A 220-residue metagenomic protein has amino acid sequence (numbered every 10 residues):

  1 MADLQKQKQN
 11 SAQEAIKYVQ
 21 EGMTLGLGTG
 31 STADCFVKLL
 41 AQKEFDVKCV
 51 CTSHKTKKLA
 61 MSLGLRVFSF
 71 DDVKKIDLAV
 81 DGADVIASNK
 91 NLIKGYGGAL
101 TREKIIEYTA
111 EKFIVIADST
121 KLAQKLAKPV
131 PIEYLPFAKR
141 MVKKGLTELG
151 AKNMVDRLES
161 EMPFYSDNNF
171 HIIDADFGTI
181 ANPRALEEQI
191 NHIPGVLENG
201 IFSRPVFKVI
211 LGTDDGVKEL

Functional and structural regions predicted by a protein language model:
A2-G82: N-terminal active-site beta-alpha-beta segment that forms phosphate/nucleotide-binding and substrate-recognition loops
K55-K58, L63-L220: Conserved phosphate- and dinucleotide-binding cores of soluble alpha/beta proteins, encompassing both enzyme active
